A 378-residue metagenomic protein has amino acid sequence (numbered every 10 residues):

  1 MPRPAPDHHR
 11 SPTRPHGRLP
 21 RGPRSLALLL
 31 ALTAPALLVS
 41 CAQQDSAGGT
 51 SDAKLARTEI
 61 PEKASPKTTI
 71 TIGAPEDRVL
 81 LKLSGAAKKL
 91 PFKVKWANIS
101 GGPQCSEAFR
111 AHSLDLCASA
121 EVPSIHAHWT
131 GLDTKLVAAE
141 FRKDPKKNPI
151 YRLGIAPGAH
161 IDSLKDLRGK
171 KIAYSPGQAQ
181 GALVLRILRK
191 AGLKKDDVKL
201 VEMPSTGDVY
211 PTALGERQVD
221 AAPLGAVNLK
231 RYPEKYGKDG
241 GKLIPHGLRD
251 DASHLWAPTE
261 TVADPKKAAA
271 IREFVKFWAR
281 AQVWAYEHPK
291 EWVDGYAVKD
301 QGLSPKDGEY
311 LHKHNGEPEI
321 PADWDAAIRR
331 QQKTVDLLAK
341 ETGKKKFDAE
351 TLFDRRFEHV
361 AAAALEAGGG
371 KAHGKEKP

Functional and structural regions predicted by a protein language model:
P4-L28: Bacterial N-terminal signal peptides that target proteins for export
L37-S40: C-terminal motif of bacterial Sec signal peptides marking the signal peptidase cleavage site
A42-D45: Bacterial signal peptide processing site
G48-K194, E202-M203, D220, A226 (+1 more regions): Short, glycine-/small- and polar/acidic-enriched structural segments that line small-molecule recognition paths
V122, T206-K299: Pocket-lining segment of extracytoplasmic ligand-binding domains
K147-L153, D251-E260, T334: Small-molecule pocket liners
D264-K345: Secondary-structure end/capping motifs
D336-P378: Conserved C-terminal helix/tail region of periplasmic/extracytoplasmic solute-binding proteins
